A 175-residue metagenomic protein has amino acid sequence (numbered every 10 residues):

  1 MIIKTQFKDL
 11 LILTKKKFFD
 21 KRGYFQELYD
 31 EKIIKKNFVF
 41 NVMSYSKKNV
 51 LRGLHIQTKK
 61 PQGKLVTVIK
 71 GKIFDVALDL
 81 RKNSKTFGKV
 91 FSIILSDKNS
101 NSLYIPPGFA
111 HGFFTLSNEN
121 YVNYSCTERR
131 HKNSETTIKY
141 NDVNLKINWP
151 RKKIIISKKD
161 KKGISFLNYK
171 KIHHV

Functional and structural regions predicted by a protein language model:
M1-K98, E119, C126-V175: Non-catalytic, conserved peripheral segments adjacent to functional cores
L95-N118: Conserved metal-binding segment of the jelly-roll/cupin
